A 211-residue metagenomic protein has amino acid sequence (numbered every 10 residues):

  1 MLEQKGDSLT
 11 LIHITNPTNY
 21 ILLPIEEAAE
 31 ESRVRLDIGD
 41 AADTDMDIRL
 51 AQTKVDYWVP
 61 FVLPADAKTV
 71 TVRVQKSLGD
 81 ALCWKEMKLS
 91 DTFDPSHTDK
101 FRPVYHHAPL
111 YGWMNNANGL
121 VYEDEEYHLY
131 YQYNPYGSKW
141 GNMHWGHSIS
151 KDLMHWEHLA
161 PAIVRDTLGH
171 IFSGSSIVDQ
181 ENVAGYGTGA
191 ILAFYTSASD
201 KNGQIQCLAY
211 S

Functional and structural regions predicted by a protein language model:
M1-S211: Beta-rich carbohydrate-recognition and catalytic domains
